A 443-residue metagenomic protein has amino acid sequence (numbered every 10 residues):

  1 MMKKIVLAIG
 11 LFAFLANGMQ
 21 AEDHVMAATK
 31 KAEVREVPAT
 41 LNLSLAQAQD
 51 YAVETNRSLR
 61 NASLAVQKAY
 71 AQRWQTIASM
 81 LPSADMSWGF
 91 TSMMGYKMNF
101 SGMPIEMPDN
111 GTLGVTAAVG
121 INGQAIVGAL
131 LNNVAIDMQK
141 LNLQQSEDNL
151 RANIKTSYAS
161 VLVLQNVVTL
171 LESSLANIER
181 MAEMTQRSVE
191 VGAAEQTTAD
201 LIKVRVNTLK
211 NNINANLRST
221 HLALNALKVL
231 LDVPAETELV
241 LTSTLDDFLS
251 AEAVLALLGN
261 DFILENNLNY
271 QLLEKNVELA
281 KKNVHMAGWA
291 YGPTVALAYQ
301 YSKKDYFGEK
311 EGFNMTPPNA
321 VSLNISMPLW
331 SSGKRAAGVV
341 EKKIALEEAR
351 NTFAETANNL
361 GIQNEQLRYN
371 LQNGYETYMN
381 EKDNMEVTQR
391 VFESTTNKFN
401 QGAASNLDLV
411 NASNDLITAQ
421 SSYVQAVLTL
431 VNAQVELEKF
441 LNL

Functional and structural regions predicted by a protein language model:
M1, L7-A8, E22-V37, A235 (+1 more regions): Acidic, low-complexity, intrinsically disordered peripheral segments
A8-A16: Bacterial N-terminal signal peptides
A21-D85, A235-E278, L329, A357: Bacterial Sec-pathway N-terminal export signals of envelope proteins
D23, A27, L43, N149-L264 (+2 more regions): Periplasmic alpha-helical coiled-coil/stalk elements that build and connect Gram-negative outer-membrane
R60, S83-M103, V119-N149, Q271 (+4 more regions): Small/polar (Gly/Ser/Thr/Ala-rich) solvent-exposed segments that form structured loops/beta-strands/short helices used
R60-S79, I126-S173, E179-R187, V204 (+7 more regions): Extended amphipathic coiled-coil alpha-helical segments
G111-A117, N319-I325: Hydrophobic, lipid-facing positions within transmembrane beta-strands of outer-membrane proteins
A182-A199, V391-L409: Alpha-helical hairpins and coiled-coil heptad-repeat segments
